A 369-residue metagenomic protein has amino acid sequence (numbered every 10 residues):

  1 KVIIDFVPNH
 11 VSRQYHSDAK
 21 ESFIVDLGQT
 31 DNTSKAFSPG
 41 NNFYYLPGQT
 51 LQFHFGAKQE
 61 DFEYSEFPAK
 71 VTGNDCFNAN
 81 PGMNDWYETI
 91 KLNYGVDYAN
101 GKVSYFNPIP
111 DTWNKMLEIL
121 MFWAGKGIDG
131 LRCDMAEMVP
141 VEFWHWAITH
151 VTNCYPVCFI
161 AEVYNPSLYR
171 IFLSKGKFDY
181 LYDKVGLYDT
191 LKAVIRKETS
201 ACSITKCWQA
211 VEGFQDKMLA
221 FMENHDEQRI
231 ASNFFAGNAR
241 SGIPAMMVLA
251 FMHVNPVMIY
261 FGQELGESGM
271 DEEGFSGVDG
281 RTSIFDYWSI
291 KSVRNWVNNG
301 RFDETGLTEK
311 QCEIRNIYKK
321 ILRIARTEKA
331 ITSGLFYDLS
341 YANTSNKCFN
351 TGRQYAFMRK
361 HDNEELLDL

Functional and structural regions predicted by a protein language model:
K1, R13, E88-T112, I128-M138 (+3 more regions): The substrate-binding groove and active-site-proximal loops of carbohydrate-active enzymes, especially glycoside
K1-F122, R170: Substrate-binding/active-site clefts of carbohydrate-active enzymes
K1-I3, K126-L131, Y155-V157, D216-K217 (+1 more regions): Loop/turn elements at helix/coil->beta-strand transitions in domains of secreted/extracellular proteins
I3, V11, E137-P140, W144 (+2 more regions): Aromatic-lined carbohydrate-recognition surfaces of secreted/lumenal glycan-active proteins
P8-V11, M116-V139, A220, N224: Active-site groove signature of glycoside hydrolases
H10-D18, V139-E142, S167-I171, Q228-A231 (+1 more regions): Short catalytic/ligand-binding loop motif for oxyanion handling, primarily in non-cytosolic enzymes, centered on
N153-F234, N238-R240, M247, F251-V254 (+2 more regions): Glycan-recognition surfaces
N224, R229-L369: Loop/helix patches that line or flank the sugar-binding groove of alpha-linked glycan CAZymes
